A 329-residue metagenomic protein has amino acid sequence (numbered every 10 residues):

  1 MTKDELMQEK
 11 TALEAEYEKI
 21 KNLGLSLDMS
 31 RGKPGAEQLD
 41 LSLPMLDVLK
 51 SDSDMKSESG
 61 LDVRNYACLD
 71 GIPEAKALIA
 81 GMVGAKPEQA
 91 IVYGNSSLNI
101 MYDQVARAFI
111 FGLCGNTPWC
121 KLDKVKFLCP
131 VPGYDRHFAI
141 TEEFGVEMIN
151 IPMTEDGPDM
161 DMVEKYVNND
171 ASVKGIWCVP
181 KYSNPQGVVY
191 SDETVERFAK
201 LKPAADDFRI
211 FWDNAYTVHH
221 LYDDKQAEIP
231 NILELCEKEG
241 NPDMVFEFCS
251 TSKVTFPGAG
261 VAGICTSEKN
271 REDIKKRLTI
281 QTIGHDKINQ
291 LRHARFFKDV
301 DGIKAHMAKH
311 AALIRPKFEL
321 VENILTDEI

Functional and structural regions predicted by a protein language model:
T2-D70, A80-G81: N-terminal "arm"/small-domain region of PLP-dependent enzymes with the aminotransferase-like
E9, G71, A75, H310-K317 (+1 more regions): Alpha-helical packing segments of well-folded alpha/beta enzyme cores
L39-L43, L221-K225, G258-V261: Short aromatic-enriched loop/helix-cap "lid" or pocket-rim segments at secondary-structure transitions that line
L61-D206, T217-G240: Conserved core of the PLP fold type I
Y93, E234-R315, N323-I324, E328: Conserved core segment of the aminotransferase class I/II
G175, R209, F246: Hydrophobic "anchor" residues on beta-strands that sit immediately upstream of conserved functional sites
D213: Glycine-centered flexible beta-alpha turn that most often forms the glycine-rich phosphate-binding loop
